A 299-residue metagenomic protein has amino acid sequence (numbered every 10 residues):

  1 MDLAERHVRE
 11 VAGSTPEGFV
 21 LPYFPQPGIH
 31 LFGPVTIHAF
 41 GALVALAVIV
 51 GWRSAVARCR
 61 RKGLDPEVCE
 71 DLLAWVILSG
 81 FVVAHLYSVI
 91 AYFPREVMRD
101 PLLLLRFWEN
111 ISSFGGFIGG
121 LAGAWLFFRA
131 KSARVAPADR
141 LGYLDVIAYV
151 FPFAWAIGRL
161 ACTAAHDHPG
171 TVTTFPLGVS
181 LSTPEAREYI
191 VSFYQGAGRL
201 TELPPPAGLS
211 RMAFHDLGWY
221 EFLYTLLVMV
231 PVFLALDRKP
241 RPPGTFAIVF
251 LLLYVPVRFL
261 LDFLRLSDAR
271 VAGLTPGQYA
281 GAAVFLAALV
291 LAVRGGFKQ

Functional and structural regions predicted by a protein language model:
M1-Q299: A feature for loop-to-transmembrane-helix boundaries and adjacent hydrophobic helices in multi-pass integral membrane
